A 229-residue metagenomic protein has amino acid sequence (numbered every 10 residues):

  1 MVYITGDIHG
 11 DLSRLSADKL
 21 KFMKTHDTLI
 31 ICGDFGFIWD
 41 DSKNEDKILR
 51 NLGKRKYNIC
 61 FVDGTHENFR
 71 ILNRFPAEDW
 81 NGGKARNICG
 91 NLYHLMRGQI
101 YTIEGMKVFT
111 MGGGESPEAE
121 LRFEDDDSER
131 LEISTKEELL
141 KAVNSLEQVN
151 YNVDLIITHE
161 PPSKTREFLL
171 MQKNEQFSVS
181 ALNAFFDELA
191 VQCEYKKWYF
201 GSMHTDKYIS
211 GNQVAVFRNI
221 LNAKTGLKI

Functional and structural regions predicted by a protein language model:
M1-D7, D18, E118-D126: Short, charged N-terminal beta->alpha structural module
M1-Y3, Q99-T110, L155, S210-V214: Beta-strand-turn-beta hairpins that frame and shape the catalytic cleft of phosphate-ester-processing enzymes
I4, L29-C32, T110, L155-H159 (+1 more regions): Structural motif
T5, G10-I103, E175, A181-N183 (+1 more regions): Core catalytic region of metal-dependent phosphoesterases/phosphodiesterases, especially metallo-beta-lactamase-like
I8-H9, F35-G36, T65-N68, G114-E115 (+2 more regions): Catalytic metal-binding/acid-base residues of hydrolase active sites
N58-V62, E78-G90, S163-I229: Conserved beta-sheet core of the metallophosphoesterase superfamily
G90, E104-S180: Active-site-proximal loop/helix segment associated with metal-binding centers of metalloenzymes
